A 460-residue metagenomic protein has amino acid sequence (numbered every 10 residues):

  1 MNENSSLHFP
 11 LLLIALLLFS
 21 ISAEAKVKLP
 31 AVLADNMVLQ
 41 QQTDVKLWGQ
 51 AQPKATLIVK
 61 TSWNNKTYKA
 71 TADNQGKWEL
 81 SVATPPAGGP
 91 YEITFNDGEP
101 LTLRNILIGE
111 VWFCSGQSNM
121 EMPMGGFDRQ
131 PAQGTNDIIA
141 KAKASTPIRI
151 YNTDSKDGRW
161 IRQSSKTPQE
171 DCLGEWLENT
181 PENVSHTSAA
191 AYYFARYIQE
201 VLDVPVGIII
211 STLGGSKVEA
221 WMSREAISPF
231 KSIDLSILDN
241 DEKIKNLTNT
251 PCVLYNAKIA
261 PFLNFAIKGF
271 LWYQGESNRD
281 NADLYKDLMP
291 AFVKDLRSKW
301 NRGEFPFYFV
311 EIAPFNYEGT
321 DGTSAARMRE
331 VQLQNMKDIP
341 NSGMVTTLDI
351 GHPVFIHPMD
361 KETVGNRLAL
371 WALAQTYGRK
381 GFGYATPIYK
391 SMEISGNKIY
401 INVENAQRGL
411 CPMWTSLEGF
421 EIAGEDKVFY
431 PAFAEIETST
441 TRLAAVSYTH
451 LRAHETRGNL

Functional and structural regions predicted by a protein language model:
P10-S20: Bacterial N-terminal signal peptides
A25-P53, I106-C114, Q375-K390: Non-catalytic, glycine-rich low-complexity segments
A55-S118, F127: Extended acidic/polar, glycine-enriched regions that form or flank non-catalytic beta-rich accessory modules
A55-S62, G409-V428: Beta-strand-rich binding/interaction modules
E79-T84, R442-Y448: Exposed aromatic-hydrophobic patches
D128-E178, L202-T250: Surface-exposed loop and adjacent secondary-structure segments within mature catalytic domains
Q375-T415: Surface beta-strand/loop "capping" patches
T449-T456: Conserved small/polar residues in nucleotide/adenosyl-binding loops
